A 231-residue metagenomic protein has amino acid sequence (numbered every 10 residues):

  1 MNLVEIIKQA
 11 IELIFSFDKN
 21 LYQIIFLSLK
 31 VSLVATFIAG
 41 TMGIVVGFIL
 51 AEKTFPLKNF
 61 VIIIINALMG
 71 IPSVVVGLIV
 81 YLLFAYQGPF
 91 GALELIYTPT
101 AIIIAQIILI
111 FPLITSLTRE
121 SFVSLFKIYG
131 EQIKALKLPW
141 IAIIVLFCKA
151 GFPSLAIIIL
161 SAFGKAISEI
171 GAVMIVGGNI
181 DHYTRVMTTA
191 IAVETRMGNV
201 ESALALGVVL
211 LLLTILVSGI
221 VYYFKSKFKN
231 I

Functional and structural regions predicted by a protein language model:
M1-T36, F147, R196-N199: Periplasmic/extracellular loop-to-transmembrane helix junction in inner-membrane transport proteins
N2-E12, K19, V76-I107, V176-I180: Membrane-interfacial helix termini and adjacent extracytoplasmic/periplasmic loops of multi-pass transporters
I14-S16, V176-I215, G219: Interhelical loop and adjacent transmembrane-helix boundary motif in polytopic membrane transport permeases
L27-A35, L68, I141-I157, A205-V209: Alpha-helical transmembrane segments of multi-pass membrane proteins
S32, T36-F48, V74, L78 (+6 more regions): Hydrophobic positions within alpha-helical transmembrane segments of bacterial inner-membrane proteins
V34-I65, W140, F147-C148, I220-K225: Transmembrane-helix boundary motif in ABC transporter permease subunits
P112, R119-G130, K134-K137, I141-L146 (+1 more regions): C-terminal transmembrane helix and the adjacent membrane-cytosol boundary/short C-terminal tail of inner/organellar
L117-T118, W140-A172: Transmembrane alpha-helices
